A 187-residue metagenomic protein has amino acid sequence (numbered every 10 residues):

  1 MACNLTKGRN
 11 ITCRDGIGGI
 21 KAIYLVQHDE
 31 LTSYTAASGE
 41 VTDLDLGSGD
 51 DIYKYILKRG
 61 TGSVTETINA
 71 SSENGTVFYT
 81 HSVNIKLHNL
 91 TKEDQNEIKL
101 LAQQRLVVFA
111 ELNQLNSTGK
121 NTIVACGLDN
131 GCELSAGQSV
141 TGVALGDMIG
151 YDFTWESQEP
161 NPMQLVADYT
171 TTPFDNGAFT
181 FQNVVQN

Functional and structural regions predicted by a protein language model:
M1-N4, N187: Intrinsically disordered, compositionally biased terminal peptides
C3-N84, G131-L145: Solvent-exposed edge beta-strands and adjacent loop segments that serve as assembly or binding interfaces
L25, L87, A110-L112, S157: Hydrophobic side chains in beta-strands
A70-E93, D147-P160: Oligomerization/assembly interface segments of phage tail-like spikes and tubes
V77-F78, L100-A102, D168: Flexible, charged surface loops at secondary-structure boundaries
K92-K99, Q164-A167: Short, conserved charged micro-motifs
N96-C126: Short, acidic/charged, Gly/Pro-enriched secondary-structure junctions
D129-N187: Mixed-charge, glycine-accented linear interaction segment located at domain edges/termini
